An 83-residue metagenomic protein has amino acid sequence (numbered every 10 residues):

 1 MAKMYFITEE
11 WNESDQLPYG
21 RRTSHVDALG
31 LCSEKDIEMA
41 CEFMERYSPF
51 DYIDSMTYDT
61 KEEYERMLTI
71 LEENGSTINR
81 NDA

Functional and structural regions predicted by a protein language model:
A2-E13: A short beta-strand micro-motif
M4, R22-T23, Y47, N81: Positively charged, low-complexity intrinsically disordered regions
F6, Y19, L31-S33, M39 (+2 more regions): Generic detector of low-complexity/intrinsically disordered segments and short hydrophobic N-terminal stretches
W11-S14, E34, K61: Generic structural motif
N12-D27, A40-M44: Acidic Ser/Thr/Pro-rich low-complexity disordered segments that often serve as glycosylated linkers/stalks around
P18-E34, Y52-Y58: A short, exposed loop/beta-hairpin motif centered on an aromatic-Gly-Thr core
C41-A83: Short, mixed-charge low-complexity intrinsically disordered segments
